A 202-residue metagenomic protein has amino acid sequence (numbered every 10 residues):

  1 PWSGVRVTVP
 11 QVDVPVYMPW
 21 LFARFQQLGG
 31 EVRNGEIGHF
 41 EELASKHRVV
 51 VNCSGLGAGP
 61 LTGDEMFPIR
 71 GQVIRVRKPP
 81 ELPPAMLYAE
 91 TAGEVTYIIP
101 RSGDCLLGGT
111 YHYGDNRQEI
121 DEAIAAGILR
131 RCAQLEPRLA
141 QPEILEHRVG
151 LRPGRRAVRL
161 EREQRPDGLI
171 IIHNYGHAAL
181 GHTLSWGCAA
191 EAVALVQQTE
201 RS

Functional and structural regions predicted by a protein language model:
P1-Q27, G154-R155: Flavin (FAD/FMN) cofactor-binding and adjacent substrate-gating region of FAD-dependent oxidoreductase domains
W2, R33-N34, Q198: Extreme N-terminal leader/targeting segments of oxidoreductases
P10, V14, M18, D121 (+2 more regions): Generic structural signal for well-ordered, non-membrane alpha-helical segments in soluble metabolic enzymes
W20, P142-S202: C-terminal catalytic lobe of FAD-dependent flavoproteins
F25-G38: A conserved beta-strand/loop element that lines the FAD pocket in flavoprotein oxidoreductases
F40, A44-R130, Q134-E143: Flavin-dependent oxidoreductases
